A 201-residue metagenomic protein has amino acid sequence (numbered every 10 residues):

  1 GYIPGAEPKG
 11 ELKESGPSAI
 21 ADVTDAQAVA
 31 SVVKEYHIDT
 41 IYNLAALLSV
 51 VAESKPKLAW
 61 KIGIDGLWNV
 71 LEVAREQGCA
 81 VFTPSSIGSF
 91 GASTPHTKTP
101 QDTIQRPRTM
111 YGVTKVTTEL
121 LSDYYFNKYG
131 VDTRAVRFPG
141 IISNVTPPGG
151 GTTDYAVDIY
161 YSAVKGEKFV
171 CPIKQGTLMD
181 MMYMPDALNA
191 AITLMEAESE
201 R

Functional and structural regions predicted by a protein language model:
K13-D25: Rossmann-fold cofactor-recognition segment
V23-I62: NAD(P)H-binding glycine-rich loop region in Rossmannoid oxidoreductase-like domains and their noncatalytic homologs
D25, T40, G66-N69, A80 (+3 more regions): Conserved cofactor-binding/catalytic machinery of classical short-chain dehydrogenase/reductase
H37, N43, W68-M110: Conserved Rossmann-fold NAD(P)-dependent oxidoreductase catalytic core, especially the SDR/UDP-sugar
W60-L67, A74, T114-K115: Short alpha-helix in the Rossmann-fold core of NAD(P)-dependent oxidoreductases
A92-P95, R106-R134, P139, A163-K165: Active-site Tyr-X1-5-Lys
R108, P139-T153, I173-P185: Glycine-rich "substrate-gating" loop/helix at the edge of Rossmann-like oxidoreductase active sites
A156-V170, L178-R201: Alpha-helical substrate-binding/gating segment
